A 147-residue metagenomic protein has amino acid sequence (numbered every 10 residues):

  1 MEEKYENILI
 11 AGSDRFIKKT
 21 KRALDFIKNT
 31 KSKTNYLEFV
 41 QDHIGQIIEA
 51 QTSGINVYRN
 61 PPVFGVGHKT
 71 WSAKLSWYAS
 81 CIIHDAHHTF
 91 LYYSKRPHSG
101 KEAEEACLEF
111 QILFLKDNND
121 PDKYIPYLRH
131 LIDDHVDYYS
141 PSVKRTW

Functional and structural regions predicted by a protein language model:
E2-V66, W71, D117-D120: Auxiliary, metal-adjacent structural segments of Zn-dependent hydrolase domains
G67, L91-P97: Substrate-binding clefts and substrate-entry loops adjacent to catalytic sites of polymer-processing enzymes acting on
W71-A73, P97-S99: Acidic-and-aromatic substrate-binding clefts and catalytic sites of carbohydrate-active enzymes
L75-W77, E102: Short, surface-exposed coil-to-beta transition loops
S80-Y93: Active-site recognition of the HExxH zinc-binding catalytic motif
S99-H135: Post-HExxH zinc-binding segment in Zn-dependent metallohydrolases
V143-W147: Pan-zinc metallopeptidase signature
